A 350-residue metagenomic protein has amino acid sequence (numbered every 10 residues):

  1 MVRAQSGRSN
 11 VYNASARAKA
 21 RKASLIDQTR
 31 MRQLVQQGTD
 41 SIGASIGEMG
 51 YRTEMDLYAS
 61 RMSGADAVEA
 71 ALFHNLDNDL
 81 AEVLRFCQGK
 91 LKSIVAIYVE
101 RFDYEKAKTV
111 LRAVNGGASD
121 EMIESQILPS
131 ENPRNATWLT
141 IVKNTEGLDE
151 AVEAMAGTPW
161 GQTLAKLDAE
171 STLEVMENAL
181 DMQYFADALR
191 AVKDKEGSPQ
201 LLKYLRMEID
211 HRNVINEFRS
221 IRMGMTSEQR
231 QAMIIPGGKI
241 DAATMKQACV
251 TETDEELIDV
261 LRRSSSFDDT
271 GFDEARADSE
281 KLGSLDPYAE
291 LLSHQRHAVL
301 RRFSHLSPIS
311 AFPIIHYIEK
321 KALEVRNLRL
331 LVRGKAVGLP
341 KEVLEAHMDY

Functional and structural regions predicted by a protein language model:
M1-Y350: N-terminal domain-start signal
